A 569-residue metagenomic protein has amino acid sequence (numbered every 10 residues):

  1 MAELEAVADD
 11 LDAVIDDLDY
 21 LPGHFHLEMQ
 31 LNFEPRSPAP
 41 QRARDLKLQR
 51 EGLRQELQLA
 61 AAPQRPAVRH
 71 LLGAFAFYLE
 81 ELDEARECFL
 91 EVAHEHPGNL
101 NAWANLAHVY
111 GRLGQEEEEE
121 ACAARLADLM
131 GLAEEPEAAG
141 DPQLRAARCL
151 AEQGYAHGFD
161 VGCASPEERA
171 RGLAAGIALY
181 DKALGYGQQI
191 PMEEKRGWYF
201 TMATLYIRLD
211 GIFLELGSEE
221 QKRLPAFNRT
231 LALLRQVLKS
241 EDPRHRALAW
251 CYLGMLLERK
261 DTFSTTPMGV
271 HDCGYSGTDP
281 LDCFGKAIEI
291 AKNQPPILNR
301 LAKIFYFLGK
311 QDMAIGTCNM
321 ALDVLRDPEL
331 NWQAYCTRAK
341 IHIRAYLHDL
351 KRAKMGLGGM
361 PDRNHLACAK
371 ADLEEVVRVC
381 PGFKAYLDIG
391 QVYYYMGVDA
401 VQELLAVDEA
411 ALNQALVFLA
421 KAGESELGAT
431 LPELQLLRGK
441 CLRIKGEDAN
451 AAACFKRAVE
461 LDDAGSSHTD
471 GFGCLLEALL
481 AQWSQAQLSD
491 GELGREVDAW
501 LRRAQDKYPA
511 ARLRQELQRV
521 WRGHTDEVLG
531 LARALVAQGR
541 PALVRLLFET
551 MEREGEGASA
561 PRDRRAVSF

Functional and structural regions predicted by a protein language model:
M1-F569: Non-TPR docking regions that flank or precede TPR/alpha-solenoid scaffolds in eukaryotic proteins
